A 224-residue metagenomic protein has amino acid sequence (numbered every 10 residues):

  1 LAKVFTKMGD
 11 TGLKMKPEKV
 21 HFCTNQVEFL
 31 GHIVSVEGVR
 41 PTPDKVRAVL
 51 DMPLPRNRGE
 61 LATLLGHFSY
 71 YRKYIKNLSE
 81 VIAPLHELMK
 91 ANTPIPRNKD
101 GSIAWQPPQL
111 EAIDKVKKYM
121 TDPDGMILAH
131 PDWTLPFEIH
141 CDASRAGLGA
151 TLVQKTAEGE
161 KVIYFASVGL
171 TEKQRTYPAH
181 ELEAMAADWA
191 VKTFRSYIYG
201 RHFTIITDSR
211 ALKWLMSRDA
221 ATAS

Functional and structural regions predicted by a protein language model:
L1-H202, A211-A221: Retroelement reverse transcriptase polymerase core
